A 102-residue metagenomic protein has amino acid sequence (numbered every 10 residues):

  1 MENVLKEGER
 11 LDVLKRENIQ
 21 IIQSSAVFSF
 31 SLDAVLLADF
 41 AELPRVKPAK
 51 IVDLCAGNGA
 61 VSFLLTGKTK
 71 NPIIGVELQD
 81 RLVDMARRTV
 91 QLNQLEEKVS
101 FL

Functional and structural regions predicted by a protein language model:
E2-R45: Class I SAM-dependent transferase core
D39-L102: Conserved SAM/SAH cofactor-binding pocket of Class I
